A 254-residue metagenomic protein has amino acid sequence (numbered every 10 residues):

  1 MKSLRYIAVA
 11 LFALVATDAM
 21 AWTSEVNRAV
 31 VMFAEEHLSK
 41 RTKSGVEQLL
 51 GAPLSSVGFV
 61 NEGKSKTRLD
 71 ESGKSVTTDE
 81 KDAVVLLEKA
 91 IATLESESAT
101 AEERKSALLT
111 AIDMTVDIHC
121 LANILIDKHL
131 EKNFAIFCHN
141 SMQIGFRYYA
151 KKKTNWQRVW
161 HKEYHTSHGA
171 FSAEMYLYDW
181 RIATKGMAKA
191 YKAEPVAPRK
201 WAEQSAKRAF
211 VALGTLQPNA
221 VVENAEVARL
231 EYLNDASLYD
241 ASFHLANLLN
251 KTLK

Functional and structural regions predicted by a protein language model:
M1-A8: Bacterial N-terminal signal peptides that target proteins for export
A10-A13, E35: Short, linear, compositionally biased motifs with a strong N-terminal bias
A16-D18: N-terminal signal peptide c-region/cleavage motif recognized by signal peptidases
M20-M114, I126-K254: N-terminal, motif-rich segments that launch catalysis or mediate targeting to/interaction with membranes, typified by
T115-N123: Hydrophobic, aromatic-enriched interface-forming segments
